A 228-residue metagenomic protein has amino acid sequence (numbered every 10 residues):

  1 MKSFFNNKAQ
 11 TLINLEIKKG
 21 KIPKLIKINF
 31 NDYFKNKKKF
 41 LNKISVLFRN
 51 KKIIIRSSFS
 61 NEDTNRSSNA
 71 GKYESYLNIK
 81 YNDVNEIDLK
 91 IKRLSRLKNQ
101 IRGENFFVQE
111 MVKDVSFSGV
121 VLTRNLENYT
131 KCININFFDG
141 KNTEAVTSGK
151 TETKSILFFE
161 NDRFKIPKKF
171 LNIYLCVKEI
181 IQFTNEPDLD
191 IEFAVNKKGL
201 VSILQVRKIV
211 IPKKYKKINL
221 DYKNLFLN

Functional and structural regions predicted by a protein language model:
M1-K18, F30-F34, N65, I87-I91 (+2 more regions): Conserved divalent-metal-coordinating catalytic cores that perform phosphate/pyrophosphate/nucleotidyl transfer
A9, I13-E16, P23-N29, I44-S75 (+2 more regions): ATP-grasp fold ATP-binding core
K37: Conserved N-terminal catalytic/coupling substructures associated with nucleotide/phosphate chemistry
F40-N42: Basic, glycine-rich
S68-K90: Flexible beta->alpha loop and helix N-cap segments adjacent to enzyme active/binding sites
S95: Catalytic core of tubulin tyrosine ligase-like
